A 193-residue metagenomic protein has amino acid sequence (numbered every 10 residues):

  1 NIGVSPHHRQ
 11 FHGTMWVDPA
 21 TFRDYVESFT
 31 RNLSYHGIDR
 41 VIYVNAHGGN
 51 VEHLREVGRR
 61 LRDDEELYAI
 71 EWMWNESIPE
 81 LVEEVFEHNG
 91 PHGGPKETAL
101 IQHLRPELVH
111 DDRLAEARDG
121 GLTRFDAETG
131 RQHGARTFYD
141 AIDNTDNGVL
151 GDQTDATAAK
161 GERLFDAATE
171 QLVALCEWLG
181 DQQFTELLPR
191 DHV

Functional and structural regions predicted by a protein language model:
N1-R40, G48-V193: Extended, histidine- and acidic-residue-enriched regions that form the cofactor-binding/catalytic faces
